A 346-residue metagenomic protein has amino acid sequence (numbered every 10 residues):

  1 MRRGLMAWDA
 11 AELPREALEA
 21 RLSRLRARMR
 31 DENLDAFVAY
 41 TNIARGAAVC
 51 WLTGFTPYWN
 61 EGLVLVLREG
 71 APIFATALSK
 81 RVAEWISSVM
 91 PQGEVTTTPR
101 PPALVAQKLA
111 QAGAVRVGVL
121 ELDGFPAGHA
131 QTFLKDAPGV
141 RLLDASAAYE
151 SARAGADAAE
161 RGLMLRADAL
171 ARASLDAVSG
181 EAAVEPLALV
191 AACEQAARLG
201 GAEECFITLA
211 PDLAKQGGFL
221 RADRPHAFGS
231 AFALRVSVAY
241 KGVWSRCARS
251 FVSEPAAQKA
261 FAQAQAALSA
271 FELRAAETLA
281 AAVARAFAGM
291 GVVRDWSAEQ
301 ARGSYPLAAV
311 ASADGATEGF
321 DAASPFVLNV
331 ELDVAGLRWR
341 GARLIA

Functional and structural regions predicted by a protein language model:
M1-A346: Active-site neighborhoods and metal-handling regions in enzymes and metal-associated proteins
